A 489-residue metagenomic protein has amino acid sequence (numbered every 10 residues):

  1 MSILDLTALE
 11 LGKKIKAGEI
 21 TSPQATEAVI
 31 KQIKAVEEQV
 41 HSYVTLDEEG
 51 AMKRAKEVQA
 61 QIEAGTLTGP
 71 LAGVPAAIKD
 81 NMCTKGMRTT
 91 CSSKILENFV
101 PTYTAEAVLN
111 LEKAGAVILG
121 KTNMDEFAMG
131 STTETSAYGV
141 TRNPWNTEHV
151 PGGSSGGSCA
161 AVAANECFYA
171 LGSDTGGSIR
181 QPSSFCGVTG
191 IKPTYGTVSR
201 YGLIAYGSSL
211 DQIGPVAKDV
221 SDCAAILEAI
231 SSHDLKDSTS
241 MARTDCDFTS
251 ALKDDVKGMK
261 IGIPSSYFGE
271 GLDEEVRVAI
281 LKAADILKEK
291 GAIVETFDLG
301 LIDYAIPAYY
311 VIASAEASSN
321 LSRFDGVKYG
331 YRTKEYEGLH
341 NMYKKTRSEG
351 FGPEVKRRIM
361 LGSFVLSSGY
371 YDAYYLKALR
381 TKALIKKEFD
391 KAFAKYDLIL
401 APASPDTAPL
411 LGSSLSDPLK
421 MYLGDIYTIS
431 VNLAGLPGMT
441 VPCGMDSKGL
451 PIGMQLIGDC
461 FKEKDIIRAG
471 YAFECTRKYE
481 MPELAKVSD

Functional and structural regions predicted by a protein language model:
M1-K53, E289-G291, F364, P482-D489: An N-terminal boundary/leader segment
G12-K13, N123, G269, L301-I302 (+2 more regions): Serine-dependent amide/ester hydrolase catalytic core
A25-V29, A308-Y309, V355-S363: Short alpha-helical scaffolding segments that buttress acidic/His motifs in well-ordered protein cores
V29, A51, K79, L111 (+5 more regions): Conserved hydrophobic/aromatic pocket- or pore-lining residues that grip, position, or stack substrates in active sites
K31, A35, A164-G271, L281-I293 (+3 more regions): Structural helix-boundary/capping segments
L71-C91, S250, D255-G262, A315-K386 (+1 more regions): Short helix-loop capping/hinge segments that flank enzyme active sites or metal/cofactor-binding pockets
L71-I213, P264-S266, A315, A401-L419: Short glycine/serine-rich loop/turn segments
